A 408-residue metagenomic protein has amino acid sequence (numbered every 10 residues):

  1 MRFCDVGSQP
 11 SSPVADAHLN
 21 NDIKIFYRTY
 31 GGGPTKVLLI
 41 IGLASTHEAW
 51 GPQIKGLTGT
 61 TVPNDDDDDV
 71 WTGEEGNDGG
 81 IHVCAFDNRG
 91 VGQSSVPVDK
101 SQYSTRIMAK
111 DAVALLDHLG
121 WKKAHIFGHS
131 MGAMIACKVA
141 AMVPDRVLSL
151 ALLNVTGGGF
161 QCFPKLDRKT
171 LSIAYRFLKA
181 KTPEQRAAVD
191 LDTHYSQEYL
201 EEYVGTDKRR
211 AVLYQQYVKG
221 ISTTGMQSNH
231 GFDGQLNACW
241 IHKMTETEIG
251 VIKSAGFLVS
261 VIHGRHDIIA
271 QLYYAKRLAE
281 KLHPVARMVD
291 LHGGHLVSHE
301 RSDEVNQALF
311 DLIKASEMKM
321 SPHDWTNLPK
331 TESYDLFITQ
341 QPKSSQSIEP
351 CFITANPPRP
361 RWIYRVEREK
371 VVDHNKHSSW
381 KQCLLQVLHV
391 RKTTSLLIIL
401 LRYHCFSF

Functional and structural regions predicted by a protein language model:
C4-S101: Conserved HGGG/HGGXW glycine-rich cap/lid loop of the alpha/beta-hydrolase fold
R106-A124: Conserved acidic catalytic loop of the alpha/beta-hydrolase fold
G128-G132, A136: Gly/Ala-rich beta-loop-alpha elbow adjacent to hydrolase catalytic centers
A141, V147-T182: Flexible "cap/lid" loop of the alpha/beta hydrolase fold
E184-K243, E248-V251: Conserved alpha/beta-hydrolase catalytic His-Asp/Glu region
A255, V261-H263, D267: Short beta-strand/loop motif that positions the catalytic acidic residue of the alpha/beta-hydrolase fold
I268-Y274: Conserved alpha/beta-hydrolase "acid-adjacent" motif
P284-F408: Catalytic active-site module of serine/aspartate enzymes centered on a nucleophile-bearing elbow/loop
